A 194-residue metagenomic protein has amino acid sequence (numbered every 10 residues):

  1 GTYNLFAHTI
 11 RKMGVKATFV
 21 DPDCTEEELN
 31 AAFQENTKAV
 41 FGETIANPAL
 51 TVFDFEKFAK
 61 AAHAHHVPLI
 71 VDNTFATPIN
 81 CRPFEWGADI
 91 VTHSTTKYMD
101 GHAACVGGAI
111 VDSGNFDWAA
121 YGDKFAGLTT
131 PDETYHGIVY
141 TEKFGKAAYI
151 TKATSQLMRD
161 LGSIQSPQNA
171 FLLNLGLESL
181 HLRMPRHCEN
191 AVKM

Functional and structural regions predicted by a protein language model:
G1-M194: Conserved PLP-enzyme active-site core in the AAT-like
